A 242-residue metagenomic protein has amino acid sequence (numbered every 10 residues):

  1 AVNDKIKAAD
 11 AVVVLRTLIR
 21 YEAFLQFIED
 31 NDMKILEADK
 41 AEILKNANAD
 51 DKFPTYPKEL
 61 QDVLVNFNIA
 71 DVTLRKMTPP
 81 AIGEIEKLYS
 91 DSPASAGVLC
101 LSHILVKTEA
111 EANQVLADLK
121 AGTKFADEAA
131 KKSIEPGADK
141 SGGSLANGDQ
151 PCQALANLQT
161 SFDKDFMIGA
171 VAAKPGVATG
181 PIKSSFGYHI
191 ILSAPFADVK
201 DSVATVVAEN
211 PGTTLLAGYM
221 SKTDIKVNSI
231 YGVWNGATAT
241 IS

Functional and structural regions predicted by a protein language model:
D4-S242: Peptidyl-prolyl cis-trans isomerase
